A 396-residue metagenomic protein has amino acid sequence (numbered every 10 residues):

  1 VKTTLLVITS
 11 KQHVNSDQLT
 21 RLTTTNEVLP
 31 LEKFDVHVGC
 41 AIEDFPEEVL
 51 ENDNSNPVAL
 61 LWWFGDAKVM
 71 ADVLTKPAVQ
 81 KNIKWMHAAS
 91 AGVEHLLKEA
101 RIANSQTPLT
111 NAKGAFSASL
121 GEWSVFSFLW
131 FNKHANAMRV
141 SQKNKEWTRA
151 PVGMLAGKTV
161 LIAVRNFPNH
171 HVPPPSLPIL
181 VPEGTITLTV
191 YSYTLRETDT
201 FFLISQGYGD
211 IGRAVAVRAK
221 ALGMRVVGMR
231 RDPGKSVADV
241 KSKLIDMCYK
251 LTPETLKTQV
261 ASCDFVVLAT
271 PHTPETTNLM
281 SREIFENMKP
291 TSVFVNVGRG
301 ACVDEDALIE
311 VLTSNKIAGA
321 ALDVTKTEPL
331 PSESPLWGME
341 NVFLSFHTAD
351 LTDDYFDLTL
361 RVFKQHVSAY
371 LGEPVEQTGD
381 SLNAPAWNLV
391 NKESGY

Functional and structural regions predicted by a protein language model:
V1-V58, W62, N388, S394-G395: N-terminal glycine-/charge-rich "phosphate-binding" loop or analogous flexible N-terminal tail
L50-A59, Q80-I83, A261-V266, K289-S292: Short acidic/histidine-rich motifs immediately flanking catalytic phosphotransfer sites in two-component signaling
P57-Q142, G153: Phosphate/diphosphate ligand-binding glycine-rich loop within oxidoreductases
M70-N82, E99-S105, I284-T291, V311-K316 (+1 more regions): Short, conserved loop/helix-junction motifs that constitute active-site signature segments in enzyme catalytic cores
T110-E122, A137, S141, K326-Y396: C-terminal helix-to-coil terminal segments
R139-A214: Glycine-rich NAD(P)-binding loop of Rossmann-like domains
V172, S176, A219, M288: Aromatic pocket-lining residues of Rossmann-like dinucleotide-binding sites
P233-P335: Rossmann-like adenosine-cofactor binding region
